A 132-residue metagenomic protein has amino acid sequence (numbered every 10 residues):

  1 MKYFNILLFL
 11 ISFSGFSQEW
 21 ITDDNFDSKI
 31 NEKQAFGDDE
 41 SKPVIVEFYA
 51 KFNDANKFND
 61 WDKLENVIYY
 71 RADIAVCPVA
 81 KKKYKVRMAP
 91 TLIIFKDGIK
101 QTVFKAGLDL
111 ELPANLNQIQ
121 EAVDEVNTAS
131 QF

Functional and structural regions predicted by a protein language model:
Y3-F13: Sec-dependent N-terminal signal peptides
W20-E65: Local sequence-structure signature of Cys/Sec-based thiol-disulfide redox active-site neighborhoods
I45-E47, T91, V103: Structural recognition of the beta-strand scaffold that forms the well-ordered cores of secreted hydrolase catalytic
K51-D54, A75-C77, K100-Q101: Solvent-exposed loop/turn segments at secondary-structure junctions within structured extracellular/periplasmic domains
I68-V76: Short, internal strand/loop/helix patches that form the active-site neighborhood or redox-interaction surface
Y84-K96: Structural micro-motif
I94-F132: Non-catalytic, surface beta->alpha helical segment in thiol-disulfide oxidoreductase systems
